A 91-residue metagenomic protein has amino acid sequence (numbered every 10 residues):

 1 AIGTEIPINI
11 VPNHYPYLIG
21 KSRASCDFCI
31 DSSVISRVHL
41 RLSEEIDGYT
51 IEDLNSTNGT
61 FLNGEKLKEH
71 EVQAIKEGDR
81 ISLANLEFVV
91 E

Functional and structural regions predicted by a protein language model:
A1-S33, S43-I46, R80-S82, V89: Intrinsically disordered, low-complexity acidic Ser/Thr-rich regulatory segments
Y15, D31, T50-E52, E71 (+1 more regions): Short, conserved secondary-structure segments in the cores of folded domains
I19, V38-E52, S56-L62, G78-R80: Short hydrophobic/aromatic patches on the structural cores and recognition surfaces of FHA
A24, S56, V72: ATP/adenylate-binding site constellation spanning eukaryotic-like Ser/Thr protein kinases, ABC-transporter
C29-D31, S36, N55, K68: Generic, ordered loop/turn and secondary-structure boundary motif
F61-E91: C-terminal boundary/linker segments immediately following FHA domains
